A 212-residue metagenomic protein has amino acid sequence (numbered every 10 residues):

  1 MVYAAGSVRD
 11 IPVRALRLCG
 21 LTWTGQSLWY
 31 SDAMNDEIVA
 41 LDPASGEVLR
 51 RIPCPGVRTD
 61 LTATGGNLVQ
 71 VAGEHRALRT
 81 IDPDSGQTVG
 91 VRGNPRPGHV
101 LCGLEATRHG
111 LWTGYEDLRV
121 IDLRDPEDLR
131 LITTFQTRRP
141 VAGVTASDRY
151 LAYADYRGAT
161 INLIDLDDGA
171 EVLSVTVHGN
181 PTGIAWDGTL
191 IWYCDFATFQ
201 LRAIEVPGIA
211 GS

Functional and structural regions predicted by a protein language model:
M1-A4: Blade/loop signatures of beta-propeller domains
G6-P12, E47-I52, Q87-N94, E127-F135 (+1 more regions): A short beta-strand motif characteristic of beta-propeller blades
P12-T24, P55-G65, P95-R108, G114-Y115 (+3 more regions): Beta-rich, blade/repeat-based domains predominating in secreted/periplasmic proteins but also intracellular
Y30-N35, Q70-H75, W112-D117, Y153-R157 (+1 more regions): Conserved beta-strand positions in repeat-built beta-propeller and related beta-rich domains
V39, R79, R119-D122, N162 (+1 more regions): WD40 beta-propeller blade core
D42-G46, D82-G86, L123-E127, D165-G169 (+1 more regions): Short loop/turn segments that connect beta-strands within beta-propeller blades
S147-I191: Ankyrin-repeat and related helical/solenoid repeat scaffolds used for protein-protein interactions
P181-S212: Blade-level signature of beta-propeller repeat domains, shared across WD40, Kelch, NHL, RCC1 and BNR/Asp-box propellers
